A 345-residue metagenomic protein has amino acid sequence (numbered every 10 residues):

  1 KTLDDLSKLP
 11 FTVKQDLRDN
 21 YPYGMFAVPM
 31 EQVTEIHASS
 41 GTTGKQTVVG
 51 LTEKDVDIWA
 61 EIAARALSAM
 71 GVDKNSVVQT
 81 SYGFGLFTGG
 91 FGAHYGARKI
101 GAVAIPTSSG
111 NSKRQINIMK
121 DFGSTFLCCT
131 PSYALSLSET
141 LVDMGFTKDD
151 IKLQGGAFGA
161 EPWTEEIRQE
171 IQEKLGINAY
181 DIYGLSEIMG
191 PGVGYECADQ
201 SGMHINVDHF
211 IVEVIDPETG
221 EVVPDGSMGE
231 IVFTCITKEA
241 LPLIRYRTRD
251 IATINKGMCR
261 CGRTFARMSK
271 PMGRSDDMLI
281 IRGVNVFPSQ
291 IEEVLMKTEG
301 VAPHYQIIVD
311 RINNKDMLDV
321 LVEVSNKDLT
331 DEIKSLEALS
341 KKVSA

Functional and structural regions predicted by a protein language model:
K1-A38, G44-E61, R65-A69, D73-K74 (+3 more regions): Nucleotide 5′-phosphate-binding alpha/beta core
G44-I58, H94-A104, S124-C128: Acidic/glycine-enriched edge-of-secondary-structure segments
V56, G83-G85, S132-Y133: Short glycine-enriched loops at secondary-structure junctions
A64-R65, F91-Y95, E139, F158: Contiguous, well-ordered alpha-helical segments that form the cores/surfaces of helical PPI scaffolds
S68-A104: Conserved AMP-binding loop of ANL adenylate-forming enzymes
I100-A345: Active-site glycine/GP-rich loop and adjacent strand/helix microenvironment that borders small-molecule binding pockets
